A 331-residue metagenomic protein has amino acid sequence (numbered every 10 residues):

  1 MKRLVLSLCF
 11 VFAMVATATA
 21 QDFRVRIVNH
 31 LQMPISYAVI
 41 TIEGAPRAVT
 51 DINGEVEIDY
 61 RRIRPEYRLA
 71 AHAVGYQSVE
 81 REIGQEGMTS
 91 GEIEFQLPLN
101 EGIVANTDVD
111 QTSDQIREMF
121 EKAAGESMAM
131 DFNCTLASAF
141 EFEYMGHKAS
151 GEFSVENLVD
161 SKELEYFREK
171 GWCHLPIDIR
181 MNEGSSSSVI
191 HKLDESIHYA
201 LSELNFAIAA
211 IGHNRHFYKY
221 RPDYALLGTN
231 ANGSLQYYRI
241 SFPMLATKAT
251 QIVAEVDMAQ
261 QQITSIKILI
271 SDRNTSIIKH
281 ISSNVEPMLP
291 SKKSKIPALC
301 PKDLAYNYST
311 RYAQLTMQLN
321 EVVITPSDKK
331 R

Functional and structural regions predicted by a protein language model:
L4-A16: Sec-dependent N-terminal signal peptides
Q21-S36, V109-Q111: Structural motif
A38-I42, L69: Hydrophobic beta-strand segments
P46-E57: Short, acidic Ser/Thr/Gly-rich low-complexity loop/linker segments typical of extracellular and cell-surface proteins
E57-E66: Short Pro-Gly-centered beta-turn/loop motif in secreted/extracellular proteins
A70-R81: A short, solvent-exposed loop/turn motif at the edges and junctions of modular extracellular/periplasmic domains
S90-R221, K292-K293, C300, Q314-R331: Surface-exposed, low-complexity/disordered segments and acidic/polar micro-motifs at processing/linker regions
L227-T229, G233-K330: Gly/Pro-enriched, hydrophobic low-complexity segments that function as extracytoplasmic propeptides/linkers
